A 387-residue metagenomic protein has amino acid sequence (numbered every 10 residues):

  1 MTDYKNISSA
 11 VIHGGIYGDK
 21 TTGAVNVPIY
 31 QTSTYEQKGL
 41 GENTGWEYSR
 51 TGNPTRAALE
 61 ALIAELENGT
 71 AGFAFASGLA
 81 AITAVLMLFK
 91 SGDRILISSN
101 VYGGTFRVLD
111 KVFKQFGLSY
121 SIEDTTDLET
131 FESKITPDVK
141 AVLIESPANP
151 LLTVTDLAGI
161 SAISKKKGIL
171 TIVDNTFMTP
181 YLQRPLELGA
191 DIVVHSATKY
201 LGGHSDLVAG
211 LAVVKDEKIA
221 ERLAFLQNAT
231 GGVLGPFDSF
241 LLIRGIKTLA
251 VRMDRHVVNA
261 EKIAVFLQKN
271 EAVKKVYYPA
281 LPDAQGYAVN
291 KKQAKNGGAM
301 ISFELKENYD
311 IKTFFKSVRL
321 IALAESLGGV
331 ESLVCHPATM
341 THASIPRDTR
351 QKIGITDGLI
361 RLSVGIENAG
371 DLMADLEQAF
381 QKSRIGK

Functional and structural regions predicted by a protein language model:
M1-N53, L59-L62: N-terminal "arm"/small-domain region of PLP-dependent enzymes with the aminotransferase-like
T2, F73-A272, Y277: Conserved PLP-enzyme active-site core in the AAT-like
I29, K38-A58, E65, L333-G358: Glycine-rich phosphate/pyrophosphate-binding loop and adjacent beta-alpha nucleotide/cofactor-binding cores
T34-T83, M87-L88, G104-K111: Conserved N-terminal alpha-helix of the aminotransferase class I/II PLP-enzyme fold
N68, D138, A272-K275, L320 (+1 more regions): Glycine-centered tight turns that cap/initiate beta-strands
D110, S119-S121, S133, R252 (+3 more regions): PLP-dependent enzyme catalytic core of the Aspartate aminotransferase-like
L242-V251, G298-K306, R361-G365: Short, well-ordered beta-strand elements within core beta-sheets of diverse protein domains
E261-E325, I345-R347, Q351: Conserved small-domain helix->loop->beta segment predominantly found in fold-type I
